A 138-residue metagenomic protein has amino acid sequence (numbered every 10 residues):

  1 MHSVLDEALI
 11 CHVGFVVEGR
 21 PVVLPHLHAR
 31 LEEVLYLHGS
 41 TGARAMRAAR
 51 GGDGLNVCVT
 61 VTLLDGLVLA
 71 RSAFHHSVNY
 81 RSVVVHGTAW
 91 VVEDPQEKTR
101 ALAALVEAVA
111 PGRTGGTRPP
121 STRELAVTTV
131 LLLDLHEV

Functional and structural regions predicted by a protein language model:
M1-V138: Binding-site signature for planar aromatic cofactors or substrates
